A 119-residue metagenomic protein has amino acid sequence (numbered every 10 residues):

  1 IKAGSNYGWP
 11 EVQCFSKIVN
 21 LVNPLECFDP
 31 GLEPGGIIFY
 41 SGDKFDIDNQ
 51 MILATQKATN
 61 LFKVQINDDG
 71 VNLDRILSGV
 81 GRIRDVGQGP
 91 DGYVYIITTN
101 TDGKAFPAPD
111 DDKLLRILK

Functional and structural regions predicted by a protein language model:
I1-D74, G81, D91, Y95-K119: Beta-propeller domain segments
I83-V86: Repeated scaffold domains used in trafficking and secretory/extracellular systems, primarily beta-propellers
